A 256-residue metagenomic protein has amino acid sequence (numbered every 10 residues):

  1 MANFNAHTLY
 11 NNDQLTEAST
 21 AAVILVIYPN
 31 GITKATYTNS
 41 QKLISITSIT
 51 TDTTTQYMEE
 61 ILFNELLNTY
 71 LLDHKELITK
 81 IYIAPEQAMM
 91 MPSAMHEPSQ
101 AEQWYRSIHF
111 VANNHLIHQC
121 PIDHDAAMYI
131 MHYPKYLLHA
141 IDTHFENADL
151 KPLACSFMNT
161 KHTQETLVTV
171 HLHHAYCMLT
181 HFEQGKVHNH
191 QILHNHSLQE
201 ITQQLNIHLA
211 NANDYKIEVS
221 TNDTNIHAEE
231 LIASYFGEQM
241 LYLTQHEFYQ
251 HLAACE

Functional and structural regions predicted by a protein language model:
M1-E256: Hydrophobic/aromatic-enriched cytosolic interaction surfaces used to assemble or bind macromolecules
